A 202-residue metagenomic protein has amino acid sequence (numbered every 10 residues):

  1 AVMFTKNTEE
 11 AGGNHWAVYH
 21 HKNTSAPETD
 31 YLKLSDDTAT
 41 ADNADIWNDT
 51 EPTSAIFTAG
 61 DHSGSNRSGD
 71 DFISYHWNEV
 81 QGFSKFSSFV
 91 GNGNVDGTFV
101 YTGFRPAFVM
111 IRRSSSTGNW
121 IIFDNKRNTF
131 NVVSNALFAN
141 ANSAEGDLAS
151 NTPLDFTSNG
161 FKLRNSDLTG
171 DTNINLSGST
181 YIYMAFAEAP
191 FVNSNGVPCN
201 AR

Functional and structural regions predicted by a protein language model:
A1-R202: Surface-exposed molecular-recognition determinants
